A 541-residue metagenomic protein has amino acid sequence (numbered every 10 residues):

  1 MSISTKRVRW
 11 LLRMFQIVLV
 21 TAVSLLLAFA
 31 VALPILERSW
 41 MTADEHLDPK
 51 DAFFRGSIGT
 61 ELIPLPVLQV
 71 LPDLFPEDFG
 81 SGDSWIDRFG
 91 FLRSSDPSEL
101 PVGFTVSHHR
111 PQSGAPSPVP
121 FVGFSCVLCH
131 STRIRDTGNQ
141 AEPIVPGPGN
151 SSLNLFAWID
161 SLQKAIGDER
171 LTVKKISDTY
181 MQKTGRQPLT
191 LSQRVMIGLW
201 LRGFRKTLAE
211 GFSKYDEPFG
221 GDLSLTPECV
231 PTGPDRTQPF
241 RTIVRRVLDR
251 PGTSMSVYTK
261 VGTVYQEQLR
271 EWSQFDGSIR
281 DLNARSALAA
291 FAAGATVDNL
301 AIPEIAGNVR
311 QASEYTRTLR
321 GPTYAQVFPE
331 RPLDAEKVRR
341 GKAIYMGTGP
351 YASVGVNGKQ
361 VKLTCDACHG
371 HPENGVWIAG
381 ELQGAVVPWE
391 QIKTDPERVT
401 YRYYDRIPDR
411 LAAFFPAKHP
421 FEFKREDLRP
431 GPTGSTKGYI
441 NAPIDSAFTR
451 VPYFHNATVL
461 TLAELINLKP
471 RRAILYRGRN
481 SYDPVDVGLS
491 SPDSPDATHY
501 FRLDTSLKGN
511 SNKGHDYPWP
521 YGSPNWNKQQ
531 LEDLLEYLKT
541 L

Functional and structural regions predicted by a protein language model:
M1-S4: Short, Lys/Arg-rich, polar N-terminal cytosolic tail immediately upstream of the first transmembrane signal-anchor
R7-L541: Periplasmic c-type cytochrome electron-transfer domains
